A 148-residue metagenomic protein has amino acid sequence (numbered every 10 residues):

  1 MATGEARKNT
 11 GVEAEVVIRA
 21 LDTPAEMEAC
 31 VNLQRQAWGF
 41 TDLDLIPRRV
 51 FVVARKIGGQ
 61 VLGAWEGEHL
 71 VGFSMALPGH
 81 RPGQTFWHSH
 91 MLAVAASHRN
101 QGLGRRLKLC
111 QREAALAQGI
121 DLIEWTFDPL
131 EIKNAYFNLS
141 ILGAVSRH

Functional and structural regions predicted by a protein language model:
M1-E15: Basic/polar N-terminal segments that are highly enriched at the extreme N-terminus, encompassing both cleavable
A2-A6, A37, T41, D128-N134 (+1 more regions): N-acyltransferase acceptor-side catalytic subdomain
E5, Q101-G102, H148: Extended, non-catalytic scaffold segments that flank or surround catalytic motifs
A14-A96: A conserved beta-strand-loop-helix scaffold within acyl/acetyltransferase catalytic domains
A95-R99, D128: Residue-level recognition of the GNAT/N-acetyltransferase active site
N100-A115, N134, I141: Conserved acetyl-CoA-binding loop-helix of GNAT-fold acetyltransferases
A115-D128: Conserved GNAT acetyl-CoA-binding A-motif
T126, G143-H148: Conserved catalytic-core motifs of GNAT/GCN5-like acyltransferases
